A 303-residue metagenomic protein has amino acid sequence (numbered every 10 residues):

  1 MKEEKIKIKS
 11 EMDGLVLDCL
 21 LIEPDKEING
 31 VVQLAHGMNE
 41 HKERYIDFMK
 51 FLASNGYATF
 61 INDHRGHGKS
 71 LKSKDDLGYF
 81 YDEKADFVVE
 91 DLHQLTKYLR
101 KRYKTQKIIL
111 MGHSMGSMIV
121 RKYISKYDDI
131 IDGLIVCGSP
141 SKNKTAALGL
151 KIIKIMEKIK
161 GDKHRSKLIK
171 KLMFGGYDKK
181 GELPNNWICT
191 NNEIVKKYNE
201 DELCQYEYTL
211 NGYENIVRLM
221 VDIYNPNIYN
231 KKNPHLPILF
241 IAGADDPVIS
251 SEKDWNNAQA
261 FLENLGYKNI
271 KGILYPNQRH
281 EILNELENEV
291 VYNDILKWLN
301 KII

Functional and structural regions predicted by a protein language model:
M1-K26: N-terminal cap/lid segment of alpha/beta-hydrolase-fold proteins
H36-E40, S114, A244-D245: Active-site glycine-rich loops that stabilize anionic/oxyanionic intermediates across multiple enzyme folds
R44, M49-D75: Conserved alpha/beta-hydrolase
F80-R100: Alpha/beta-hydrolase active-site loop
R102-S114: Alpha/beta-hydrolase fold nucleophile elbow
K122-L203: Alpha/beta-hydrolase-fold enzymes
F240-A242: Short beta-strand/loop motif that positions the catalytic acidic residue of the alpha/beta-hydrolase fold
L265-I303: Catalytic active-site module of serine/aspartate enzymes centered on a nucleophile-bearing elbow/loop
